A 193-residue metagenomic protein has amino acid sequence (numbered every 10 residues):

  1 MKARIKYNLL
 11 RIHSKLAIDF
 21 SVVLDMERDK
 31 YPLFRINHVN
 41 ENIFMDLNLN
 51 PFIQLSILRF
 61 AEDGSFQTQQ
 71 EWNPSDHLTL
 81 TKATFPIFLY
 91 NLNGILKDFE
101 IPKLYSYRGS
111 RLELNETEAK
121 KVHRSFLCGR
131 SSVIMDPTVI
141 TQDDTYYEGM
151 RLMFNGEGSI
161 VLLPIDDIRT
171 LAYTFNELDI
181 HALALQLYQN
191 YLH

Functional and structural regions predicted by a protein language model:
K2-L16, P86, F99-R111, N115: Negatively charged, low-complexity tracts enriched in Asp/Glu with abundant Ser/Thr
S14-L49, S132, T138: Amphipathic, interaction-prone secondary-structure segments
L24, I43, L78-K82, T141-T145 (+2 more regions): Short, low-complexity cationic-aromatic patches
H38-Q70, Y146-L152: A short, structured beta-strand/loop element
A61-L80, G156-I160: A cross-kingdom feature marking solvent-exposed beta-strand/loop segments within repeated, beta-rich binding/scaffold
N73-K97: Short, well-structured hydrophobic secondary-structure segments
Y90-D98, S106-D167: Short, solvent-exposed interaction modules
E148-H193: Mixed-charge, glycine-accented linear interaction segment located at domain edges/termini
